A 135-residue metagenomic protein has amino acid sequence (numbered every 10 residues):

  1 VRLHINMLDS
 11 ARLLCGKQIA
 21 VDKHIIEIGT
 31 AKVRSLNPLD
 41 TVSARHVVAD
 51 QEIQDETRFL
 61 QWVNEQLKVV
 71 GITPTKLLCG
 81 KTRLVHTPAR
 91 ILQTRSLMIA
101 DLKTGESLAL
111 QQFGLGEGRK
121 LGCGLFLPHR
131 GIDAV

Functional and structural regions predicted by a protein language model:
V1-V135: RNA-interacting cores
